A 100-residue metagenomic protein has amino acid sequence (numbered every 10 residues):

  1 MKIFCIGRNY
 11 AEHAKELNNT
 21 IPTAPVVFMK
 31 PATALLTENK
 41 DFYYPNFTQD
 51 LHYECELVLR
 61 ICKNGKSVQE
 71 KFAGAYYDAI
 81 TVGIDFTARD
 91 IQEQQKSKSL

Functional and structural regions predicted by a protein language model:
M1-L100: Catalytic-core "active-site belt" of small-molecule-metabolizing enzymes, emphasizing His/Asp/Glu-rich regions
